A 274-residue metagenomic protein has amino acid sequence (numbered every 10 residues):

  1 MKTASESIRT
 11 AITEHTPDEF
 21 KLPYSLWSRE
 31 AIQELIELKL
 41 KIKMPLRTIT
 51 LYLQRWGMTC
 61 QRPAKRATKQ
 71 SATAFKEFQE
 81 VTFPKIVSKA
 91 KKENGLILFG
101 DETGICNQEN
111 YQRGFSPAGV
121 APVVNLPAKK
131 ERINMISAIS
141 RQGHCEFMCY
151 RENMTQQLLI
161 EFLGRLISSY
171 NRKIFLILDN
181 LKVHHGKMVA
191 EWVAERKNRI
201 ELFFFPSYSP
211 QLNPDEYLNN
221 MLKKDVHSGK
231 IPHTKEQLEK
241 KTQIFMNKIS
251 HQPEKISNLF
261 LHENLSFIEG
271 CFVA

Functional and structural regions predicted by a protein language model:
M1-A274: Short functional hotspots at interaction and active-site rims
